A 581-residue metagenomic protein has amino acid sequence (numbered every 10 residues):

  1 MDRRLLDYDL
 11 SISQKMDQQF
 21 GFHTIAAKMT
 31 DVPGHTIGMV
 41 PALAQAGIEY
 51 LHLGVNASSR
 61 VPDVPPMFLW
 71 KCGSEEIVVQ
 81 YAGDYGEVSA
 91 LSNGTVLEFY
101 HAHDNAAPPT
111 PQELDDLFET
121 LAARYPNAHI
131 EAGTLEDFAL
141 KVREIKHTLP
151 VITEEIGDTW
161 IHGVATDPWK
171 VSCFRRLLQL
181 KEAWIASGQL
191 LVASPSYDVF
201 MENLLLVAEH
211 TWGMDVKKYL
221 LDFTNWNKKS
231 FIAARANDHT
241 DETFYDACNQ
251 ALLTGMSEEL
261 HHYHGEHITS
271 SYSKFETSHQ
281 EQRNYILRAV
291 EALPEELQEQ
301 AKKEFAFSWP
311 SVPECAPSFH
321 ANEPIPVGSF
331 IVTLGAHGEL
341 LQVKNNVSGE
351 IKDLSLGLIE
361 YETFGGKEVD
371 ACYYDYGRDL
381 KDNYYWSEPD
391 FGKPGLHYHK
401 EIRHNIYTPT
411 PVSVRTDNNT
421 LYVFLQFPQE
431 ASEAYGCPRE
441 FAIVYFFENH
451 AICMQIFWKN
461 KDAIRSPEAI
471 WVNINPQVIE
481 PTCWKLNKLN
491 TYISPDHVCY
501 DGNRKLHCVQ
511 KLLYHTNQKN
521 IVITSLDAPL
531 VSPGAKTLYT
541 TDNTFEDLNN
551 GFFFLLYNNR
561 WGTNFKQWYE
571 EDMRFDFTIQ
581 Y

Functional and structural regions predicted by a protein language model:
M1-H267, K274, D417-Y581: Catalytic-domain carbohydrate-binding cleft regions of carbohydrate-active enzymes
D198, L206-E209, V216-N460, Y569-M573: Catalytic and substrate-binding regions of extracellular carbohydrate-active enzymes, especially polysaccharide lyases
